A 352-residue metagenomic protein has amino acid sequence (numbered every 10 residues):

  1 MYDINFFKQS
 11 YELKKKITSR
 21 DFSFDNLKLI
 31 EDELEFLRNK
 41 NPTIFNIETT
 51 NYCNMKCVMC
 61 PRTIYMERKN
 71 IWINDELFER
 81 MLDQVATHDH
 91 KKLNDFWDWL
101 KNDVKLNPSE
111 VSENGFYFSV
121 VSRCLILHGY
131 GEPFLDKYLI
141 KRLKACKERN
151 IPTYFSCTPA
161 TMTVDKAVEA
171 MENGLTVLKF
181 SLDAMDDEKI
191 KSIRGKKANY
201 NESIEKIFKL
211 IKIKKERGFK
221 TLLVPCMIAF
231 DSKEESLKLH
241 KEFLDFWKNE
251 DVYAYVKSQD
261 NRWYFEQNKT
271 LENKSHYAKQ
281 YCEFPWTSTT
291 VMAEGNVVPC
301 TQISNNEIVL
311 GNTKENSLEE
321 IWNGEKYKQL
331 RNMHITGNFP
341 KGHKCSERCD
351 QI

Functional and structural regions predicted by a protein language model:
M1-F7, E205-F208, K212-L223, D245-Y277 (+1 more regions): C-terminal accessory region of radical SAM enzymes
Y2-V177, S192: Conserved alpha-helical substructure of the radical SAM core
N41, I73-L77, Y138, A198-K206 (+2 more regions): Soluble or luminal CAZymes and related metallo-dependent hydrolases
N46, T50, N54, K279 (+2 more regions): Residues immediately within or flanking Cys/His clusters that coordinate Zn2+ in small zinc-binding modules
E48, K91-W99, V120-H128, R149-S156 (+3 more regions): Conserved C-terminal portion of the radical SAM core fold that forms the substrate/S-adenosylmethionine-binding
M59, T63-M66, F246, S288 (+2 more regions): Secreted/processed peptides and extracellular or luminal domains of membrane proteins
E67-R68, Y130-P133, A160-T161, R194-K196 (+3 more regions): Short histidine/acidic/glycine/proline-rich micro-motifs that form metal- and phosphate-coordinating active-site loops
E283-P285: Short, small/polar residue-rich loop motifs at catalytic or cofactor-binding pockets
